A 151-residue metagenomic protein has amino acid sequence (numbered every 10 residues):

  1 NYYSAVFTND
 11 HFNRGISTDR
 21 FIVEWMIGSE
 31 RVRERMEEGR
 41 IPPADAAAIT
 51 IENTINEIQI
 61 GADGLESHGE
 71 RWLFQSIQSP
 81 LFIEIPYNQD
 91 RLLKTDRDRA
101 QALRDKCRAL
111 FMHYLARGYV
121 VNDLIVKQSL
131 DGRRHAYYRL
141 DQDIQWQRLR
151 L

Functional and structural regions predicted by a protein language model:
Y3-L151: Intrinsically disordered, low-complexity, positively biased terminal segments
